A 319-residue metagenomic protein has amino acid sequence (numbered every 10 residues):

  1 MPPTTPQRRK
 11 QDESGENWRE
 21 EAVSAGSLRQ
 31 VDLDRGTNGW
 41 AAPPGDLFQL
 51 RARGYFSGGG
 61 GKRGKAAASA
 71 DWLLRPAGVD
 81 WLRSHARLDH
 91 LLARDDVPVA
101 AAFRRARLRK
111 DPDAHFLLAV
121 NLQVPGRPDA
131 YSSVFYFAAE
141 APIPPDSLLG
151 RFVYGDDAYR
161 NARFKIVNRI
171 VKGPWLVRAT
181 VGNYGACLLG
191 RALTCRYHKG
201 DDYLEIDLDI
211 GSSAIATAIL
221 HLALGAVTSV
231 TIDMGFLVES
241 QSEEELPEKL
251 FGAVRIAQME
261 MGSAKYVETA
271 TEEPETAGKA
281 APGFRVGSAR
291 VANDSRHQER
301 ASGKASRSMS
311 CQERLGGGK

Functional and structural regions predicted by a protein language model:
M1-A138: Extended, low-complexity intrinsically disordered regions enriched in serine/proline/glycine/threonine
A101-F103, R107-H115, N121-R300, A305-C311: Extended amphipathic alpha-helical regions
G316-K319: A positional/structural detector of protein chain ends, strongest at the extreme C-terminus and weakly at the extreme
